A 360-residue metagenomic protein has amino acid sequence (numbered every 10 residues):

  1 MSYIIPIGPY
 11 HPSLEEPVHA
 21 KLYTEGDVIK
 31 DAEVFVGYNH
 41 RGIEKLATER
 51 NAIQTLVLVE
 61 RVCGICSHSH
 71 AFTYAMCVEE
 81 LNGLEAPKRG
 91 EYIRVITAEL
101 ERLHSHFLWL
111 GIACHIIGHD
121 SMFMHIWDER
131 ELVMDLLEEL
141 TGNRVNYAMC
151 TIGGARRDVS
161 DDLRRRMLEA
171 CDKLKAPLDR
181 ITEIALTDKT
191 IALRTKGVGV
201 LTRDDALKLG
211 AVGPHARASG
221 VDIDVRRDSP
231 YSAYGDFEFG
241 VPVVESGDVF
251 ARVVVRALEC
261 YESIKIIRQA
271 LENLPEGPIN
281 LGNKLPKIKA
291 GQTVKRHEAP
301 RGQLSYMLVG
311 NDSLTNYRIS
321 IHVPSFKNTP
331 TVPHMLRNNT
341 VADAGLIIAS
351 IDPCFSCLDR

Functional and structural regions predicted by a protein language model:
M1-R318, H322-R360: Active-site bordering "gate/hinge" segments that shape substrate access to catalytic or cofactor-binding pockets
